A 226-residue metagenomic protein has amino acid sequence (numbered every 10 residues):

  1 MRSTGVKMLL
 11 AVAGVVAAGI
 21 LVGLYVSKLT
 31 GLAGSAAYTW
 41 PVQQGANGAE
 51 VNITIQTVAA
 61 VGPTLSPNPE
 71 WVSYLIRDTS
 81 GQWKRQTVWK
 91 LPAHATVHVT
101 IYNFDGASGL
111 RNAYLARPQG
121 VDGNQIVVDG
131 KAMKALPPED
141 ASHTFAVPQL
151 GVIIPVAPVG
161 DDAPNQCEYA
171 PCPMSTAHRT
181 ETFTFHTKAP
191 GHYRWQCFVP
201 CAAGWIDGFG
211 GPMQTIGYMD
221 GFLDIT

Functional and structural regions predicted by a protein language model:
M1-P137: Extracytoplasmic entry segments of secretory-pathway proteins
G19-L29, N124-Q125, D129-T226: Extracellular/periplasmic metallocenter environments
